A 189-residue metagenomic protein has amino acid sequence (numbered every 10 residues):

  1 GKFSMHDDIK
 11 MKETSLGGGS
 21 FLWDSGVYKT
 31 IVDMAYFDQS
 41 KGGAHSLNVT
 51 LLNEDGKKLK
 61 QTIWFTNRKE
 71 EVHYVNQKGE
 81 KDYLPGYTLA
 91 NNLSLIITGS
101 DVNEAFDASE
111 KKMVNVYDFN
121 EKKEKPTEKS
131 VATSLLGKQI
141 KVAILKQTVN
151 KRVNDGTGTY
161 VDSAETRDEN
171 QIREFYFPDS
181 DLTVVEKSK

Functional and structural regions predicted by a protein language model:
G1-K189: Short beta-rich binding modules
